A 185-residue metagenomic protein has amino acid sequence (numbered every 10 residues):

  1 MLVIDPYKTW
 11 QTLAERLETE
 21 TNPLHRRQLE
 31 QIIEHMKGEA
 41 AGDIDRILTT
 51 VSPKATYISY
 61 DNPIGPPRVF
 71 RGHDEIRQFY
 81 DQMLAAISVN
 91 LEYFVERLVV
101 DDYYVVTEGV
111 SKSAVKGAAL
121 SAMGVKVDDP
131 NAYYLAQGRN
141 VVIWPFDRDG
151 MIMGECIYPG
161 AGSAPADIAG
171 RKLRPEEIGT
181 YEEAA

Functional and structural regions predicted by a protein language model:
M1-T49, P53, A184: Short, low-complexity N-terminal intrinsically disordered segments enriched in polar/charged residues
L2-E15, N131-A132, A136, M151-A185: Low-complexity, intrinsically disordered terminal/linker segments enriched in charged and Gly/Pro repeats
E15, L24, V141-R148, A161: Charged, low-complexity C-terminal accessory regions
E30, V89-L91, A136-G138: Short solvent-exposed loop/turn micro-motifs enriched in small/polar/acidic residues
I44-A119: A solvent-exposed, acidic/Ser-Thr-rich amphipathic alpha-helical stretch
Y93-L98, R139-P145, I157-P159: Hydrophobic/aromatic beta-strand elements that line small-molecule binding cavities or substrate pockets in beta-rich
L98-V105, P145-M153: A short, structured loop/turn motif at beta-sheet edges
G109-R148: Exposed beta-sheet edge and beta->alpha loop/turn motif
